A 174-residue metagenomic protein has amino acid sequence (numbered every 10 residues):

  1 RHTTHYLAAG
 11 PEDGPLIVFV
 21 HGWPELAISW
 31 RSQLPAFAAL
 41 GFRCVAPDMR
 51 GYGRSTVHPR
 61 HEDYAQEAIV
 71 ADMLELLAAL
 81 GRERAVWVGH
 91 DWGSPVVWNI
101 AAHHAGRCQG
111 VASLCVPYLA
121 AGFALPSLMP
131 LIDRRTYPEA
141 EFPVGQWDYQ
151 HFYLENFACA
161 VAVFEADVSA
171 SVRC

Functional and structural regions predicted by a protein language model:
R1-T3: N-terminal cap/lid segment of alpha/beta-hydrolase-fold proteins
L7-V57, L76, H90: Conserved HGGG/HGGXW glycine-rich cap/lid loop of the alpha/beta-hydrolase fold
A9, L16, Y52-V88, W92-C174: Flexible "cap/lid" subdomain of the alpha/beta-hydrolase fold that forms the substrate-access gate
